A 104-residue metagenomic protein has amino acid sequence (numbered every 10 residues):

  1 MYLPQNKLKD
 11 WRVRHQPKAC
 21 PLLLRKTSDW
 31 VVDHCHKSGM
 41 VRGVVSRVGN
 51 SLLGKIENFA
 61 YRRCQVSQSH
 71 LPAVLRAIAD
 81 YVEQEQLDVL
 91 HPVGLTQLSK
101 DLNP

Functional and structural regions predicted by a protein language model:
M1-A19: Short, charged surface segments at domain edges that flank catalytic/cofactor-binding sites
M1-K7, S46, L71, T96: General structural signal for secondary-structure boundaries
Q5, A19-N58: Histidine-centered nuclease catalytic patch
L8-R12, G49, L71, I78: Generic structural signal of hydrophobic/aromatic residues within well-ordered alpha-helices of folded domains
K37-M40, L53-N103: Polybasic, low-complexity binding patches
